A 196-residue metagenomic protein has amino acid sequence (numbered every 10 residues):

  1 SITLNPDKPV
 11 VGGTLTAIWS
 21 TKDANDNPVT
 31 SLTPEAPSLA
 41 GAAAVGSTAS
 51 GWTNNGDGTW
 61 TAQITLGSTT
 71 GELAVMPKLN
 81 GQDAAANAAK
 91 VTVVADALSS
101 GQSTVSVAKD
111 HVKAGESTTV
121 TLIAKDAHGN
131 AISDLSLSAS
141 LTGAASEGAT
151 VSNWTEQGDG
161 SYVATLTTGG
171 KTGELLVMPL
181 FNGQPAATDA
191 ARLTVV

Functional and structural regions predicted by a protein language model:
S1-V29, S68, E72, K78-A131 (+5 more regions): Short S/T/G/P-enriched beta-strand
T30-G46, S133-G148: Change to "...patches in solvent-exposed regions of secreted, membrane-anchored, or virion-exposed structural
A49-W52, S152-W154: Beta-strand-rich interaction surfaces with strong enrichment in secreted/lumenal proteins
N55-A62, E156-A164: Aromatic sugar-binding surface patches on proteins that engage polysaccharides or sugar-phosphate polymers
A62-S68, A164-G170: Short, hydrophobic beta-strand segments
